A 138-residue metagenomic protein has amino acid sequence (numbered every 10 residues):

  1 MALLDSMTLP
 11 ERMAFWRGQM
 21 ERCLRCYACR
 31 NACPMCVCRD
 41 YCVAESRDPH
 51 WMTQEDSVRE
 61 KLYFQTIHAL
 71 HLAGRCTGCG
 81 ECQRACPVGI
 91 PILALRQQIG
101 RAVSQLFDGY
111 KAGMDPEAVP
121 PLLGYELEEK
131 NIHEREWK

Functional and structural regions predicted by a protein language model:
M1-E21, V37-K138: Ferredoxin-type iron-sulfur electron-transfer modules in oxidoreductases and energy-metabolism complexes
C23-C26: Hydrophobic alpha-helical transmembrane segments of multi-pass inner-membrane transport and secretion
A28-N31, M35: Structured, non-catalytic alpha/beta "coupling" segments that mediate domain-domain communication and provide generic
